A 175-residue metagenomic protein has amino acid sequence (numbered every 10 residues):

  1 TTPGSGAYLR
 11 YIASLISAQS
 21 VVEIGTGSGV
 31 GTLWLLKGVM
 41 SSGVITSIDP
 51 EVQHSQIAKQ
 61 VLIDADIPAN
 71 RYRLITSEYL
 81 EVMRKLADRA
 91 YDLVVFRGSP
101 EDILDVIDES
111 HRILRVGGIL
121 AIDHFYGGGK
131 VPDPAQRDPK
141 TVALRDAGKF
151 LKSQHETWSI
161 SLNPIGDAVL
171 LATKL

Functional and structural regions predicted by a protein language model:
P3-L175: S-adenosylmethionine/decaboxylated-SAM
